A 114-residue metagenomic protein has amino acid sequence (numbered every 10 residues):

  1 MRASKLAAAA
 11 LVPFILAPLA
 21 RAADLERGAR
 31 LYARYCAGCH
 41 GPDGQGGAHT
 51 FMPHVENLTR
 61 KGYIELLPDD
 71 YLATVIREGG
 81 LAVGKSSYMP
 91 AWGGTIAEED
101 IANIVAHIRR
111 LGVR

Functional and structural regions predicted by a protein language model:
M1-A10: Bacterial N-terminal signal peptides that target proteins for export
A9-A17: Bacterial N-terminal signal peptides
P18-A22: Sec/Tat signal peptide C-region and signal peptidase I cleavage site
L25, A29-H54, E78-S87, R110-R114: Periplasmic/extracellular electron-transfer cofactor-ligation site, primarily the c-type cytochrome heme-c attachment
A29, Q45-T74, T95: Gly/Gly-Pro-rich "capping" loops immediately C-terminal to redox-active cysteine motifs in periplasmic/lumenal
R30, R34-A37, D70, T74 (+2 more regions): Solvent-exposed, polar/charged alpha-helical surfaces in well-ordered, non-transmembrane soluble domains, broadly
T74-V75, W92-R114: C-terminal capping alpha-helices of c-type cytochrome domains
